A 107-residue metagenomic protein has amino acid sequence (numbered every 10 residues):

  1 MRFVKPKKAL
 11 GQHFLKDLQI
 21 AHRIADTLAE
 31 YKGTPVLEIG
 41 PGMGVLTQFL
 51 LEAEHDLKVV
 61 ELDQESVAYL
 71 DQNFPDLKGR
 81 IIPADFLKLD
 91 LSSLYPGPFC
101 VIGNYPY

Functional and structural regions predicted by a protein language model:
M1-Y107: Catalytic cores of RNA-modifying enzymes
